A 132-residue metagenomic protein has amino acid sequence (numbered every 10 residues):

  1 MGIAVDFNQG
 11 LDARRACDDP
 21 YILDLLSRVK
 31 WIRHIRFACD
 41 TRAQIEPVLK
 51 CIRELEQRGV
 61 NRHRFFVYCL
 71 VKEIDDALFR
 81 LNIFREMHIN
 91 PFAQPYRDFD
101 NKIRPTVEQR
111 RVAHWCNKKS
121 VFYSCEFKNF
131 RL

Functional and structural regions predicted by a protein language model:
M1-C51, R62-K72, N90-Q94: Core AdoMet radical
E54: Short, conserved SAM-binding segment of the class I
Q57-V60, L70-L132: Auxiliary Fe-S-binding modules of radical SAM enzymes
